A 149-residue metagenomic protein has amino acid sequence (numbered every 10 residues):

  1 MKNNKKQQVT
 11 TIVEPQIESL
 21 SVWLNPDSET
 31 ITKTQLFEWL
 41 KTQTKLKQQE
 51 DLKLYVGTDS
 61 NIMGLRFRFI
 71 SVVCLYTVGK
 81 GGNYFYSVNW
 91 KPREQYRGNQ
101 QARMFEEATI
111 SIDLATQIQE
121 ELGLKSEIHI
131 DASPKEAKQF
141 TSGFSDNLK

Functional and structural regions predicted by a protein language model:
M1-Y55: Basic, amphipathic N-terminal segments that precede the first structured/catalytic domain
N3-N4, T11, Y96, Q119-E127 (+1 more regions): Domain-length accessory/inserted modules outside core catalytic folds
I31, Q35, F67-R68, E106-T109: Conserved active-site and cofactor/substrate-binding residues in soluble primary-metabolism enzymes
Y55, K125-A132: Short glycine-rich phosphate-binding loop at a beta-alpha junction
V56-G57, I62-Y86: Acidic, metal-ligating active-site segments
N61-L65, A102, S133-K138: Short acidic, S/G/P-rich loop/turn micro-motifs used as interaction or catalytic elements
K91-L122: Acidic helix/loop or adjacent segment enriched in Glu/Asp that either coordinates divalent metal
I130-K149: Short, low-complexity, polybasic intrinsically disordered segments
